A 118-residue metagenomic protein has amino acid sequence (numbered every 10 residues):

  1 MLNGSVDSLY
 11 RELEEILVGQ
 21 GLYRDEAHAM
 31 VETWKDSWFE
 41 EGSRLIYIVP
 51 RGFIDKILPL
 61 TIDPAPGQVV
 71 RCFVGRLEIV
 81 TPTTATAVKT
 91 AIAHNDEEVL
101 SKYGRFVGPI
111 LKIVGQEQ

Functional and structural regions predicted by a protein language model:
M1-Q118: Protease-labile, long low-complexity intrinsically disordered regions enriched in Pro/Ser/Thr
